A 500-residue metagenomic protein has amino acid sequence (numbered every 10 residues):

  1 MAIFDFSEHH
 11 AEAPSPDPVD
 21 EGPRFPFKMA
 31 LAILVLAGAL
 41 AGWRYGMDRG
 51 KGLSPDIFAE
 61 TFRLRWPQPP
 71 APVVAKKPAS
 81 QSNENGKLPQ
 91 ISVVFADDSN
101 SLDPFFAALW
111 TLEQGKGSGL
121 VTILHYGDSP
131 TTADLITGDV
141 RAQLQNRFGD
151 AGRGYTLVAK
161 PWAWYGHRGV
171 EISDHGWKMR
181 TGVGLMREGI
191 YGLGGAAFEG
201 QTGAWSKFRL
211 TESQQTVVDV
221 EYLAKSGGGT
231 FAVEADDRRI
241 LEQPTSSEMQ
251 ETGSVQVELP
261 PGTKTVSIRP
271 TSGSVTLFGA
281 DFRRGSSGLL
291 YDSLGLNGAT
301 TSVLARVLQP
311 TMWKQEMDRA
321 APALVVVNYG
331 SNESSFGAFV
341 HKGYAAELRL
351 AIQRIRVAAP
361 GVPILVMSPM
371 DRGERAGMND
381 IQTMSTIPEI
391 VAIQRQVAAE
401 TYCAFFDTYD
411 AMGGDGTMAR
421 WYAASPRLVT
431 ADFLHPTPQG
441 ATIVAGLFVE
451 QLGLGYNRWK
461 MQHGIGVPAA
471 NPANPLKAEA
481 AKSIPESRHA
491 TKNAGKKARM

Functional and structural regions predicted by a protein language model:
M1-F25: N-terminal Lys/Arg-rich, disordered targeting/topogenic segments
K28-Y45: Hydrophobic membrane-insertion alpha-helices, especially the h-region of bacterial N-terminal signal peptides
R49-K87: Juxtamembrane proline-rich low-complexity "stalk" or linker regions positioned immediately after a signal peptide
D97-L112, L304-M317, A346-R354, E389-V391 (+1 more regions): Alpha-helical scaffolding within the catalytic cores of extracellular/periplasmic polymer-degrading hydrolases
I123-G127: Short hydrophobic beta-strand that contains or immediately precedes a catalytic carboxylate
P130-A346, H435, R499: Conserved SGNH/GDSL esterase-like catalytic core that processes O-acyl groups on lipids and polysaccharides
Q309-P310, D371-M500: Catalytic His-Asp segment of secreted/periplasmic serine-dependent ester chemistry enzymes
A321-S334, K342-V357, L365-F405: Conserved N-terminal glycine/acidic-rich loop preference
